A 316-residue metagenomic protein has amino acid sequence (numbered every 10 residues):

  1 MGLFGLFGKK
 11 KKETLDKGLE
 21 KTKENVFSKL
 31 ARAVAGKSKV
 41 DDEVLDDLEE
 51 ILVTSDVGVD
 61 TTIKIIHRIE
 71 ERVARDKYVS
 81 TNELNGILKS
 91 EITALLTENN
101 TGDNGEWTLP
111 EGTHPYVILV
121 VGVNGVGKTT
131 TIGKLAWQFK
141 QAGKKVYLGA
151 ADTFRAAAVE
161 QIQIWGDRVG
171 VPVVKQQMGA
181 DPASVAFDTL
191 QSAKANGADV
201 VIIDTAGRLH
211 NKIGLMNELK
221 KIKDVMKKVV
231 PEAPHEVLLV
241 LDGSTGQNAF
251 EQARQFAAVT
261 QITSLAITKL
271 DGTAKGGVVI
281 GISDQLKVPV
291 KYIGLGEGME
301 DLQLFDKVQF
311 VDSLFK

Functional and structural regions predicted by a protein language model:
G2-F4, K9-L15, E20: Switch/coupling subdomain of P-loop NTPase systems
L3, G105-E106, L135, E251-Q252 (+1 more regions): Short beta-alpha junctions and helix-cap segments that line functional grooves
K10, T14, N25, K29 (+6 more regions): Residue-level signal for pocket-adjacent positions within structured domains
D16, E20-A151, A158-M178, A186-K194 (+1 more regions): Primarily NTPase-proximal linker/entry elements flanking Walker-type ATP/GTP-binding cores
D42, I63, Y78, N82 (+5 more regions): Non-catalytic, surface-exposed connector residues within folded enzymatic/regulatory domains
V59-T61, R155, D271, M299: Short hydrophobic/aromatic residue motifs in ordered secondary structure
Q161, D181-N196, H210-K316: Conserved catalytic-core segment of NTP-binding enzymes
A206-R208: Short glycine-rich anion-binding loops that position phosphate/pyrophosphate groups of nucleotides and phosphorylated
